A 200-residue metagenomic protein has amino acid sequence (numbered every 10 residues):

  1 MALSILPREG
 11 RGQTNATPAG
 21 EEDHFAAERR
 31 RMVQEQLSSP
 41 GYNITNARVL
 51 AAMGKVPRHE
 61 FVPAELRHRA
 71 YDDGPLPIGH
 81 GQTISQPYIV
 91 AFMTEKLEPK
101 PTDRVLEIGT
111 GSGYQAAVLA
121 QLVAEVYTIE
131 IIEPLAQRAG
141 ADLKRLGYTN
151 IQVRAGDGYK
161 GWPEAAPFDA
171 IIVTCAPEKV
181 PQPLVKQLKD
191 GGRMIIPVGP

Functional and structural regions predicted by a protein language model:
M1-P7: N-terminal export signals
I5, Q13-L106, V118, L122 (+3 more regions): Class I SAM-dependent transferase core
E98-P200: Conserved nucleotide-cofactor-binding alpha/beta core module
